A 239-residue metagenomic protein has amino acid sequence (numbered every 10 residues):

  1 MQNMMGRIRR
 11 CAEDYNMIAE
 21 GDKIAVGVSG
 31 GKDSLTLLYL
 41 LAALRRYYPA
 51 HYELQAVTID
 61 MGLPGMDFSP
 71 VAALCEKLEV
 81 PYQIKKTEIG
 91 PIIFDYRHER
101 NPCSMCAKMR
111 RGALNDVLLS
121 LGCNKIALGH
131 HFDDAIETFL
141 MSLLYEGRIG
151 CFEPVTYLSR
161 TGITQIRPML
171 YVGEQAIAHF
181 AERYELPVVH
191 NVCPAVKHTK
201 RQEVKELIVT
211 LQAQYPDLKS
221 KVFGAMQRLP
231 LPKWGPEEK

Functional and structural regions predicted by a protein language model:
M1, A107, K197-K200, V204 (+2 more regions): Generic structural signal for well-ordered, non-membrane alpha-helical segments in soluble metabolic enzymes
M1-E137, Y145, Q175-R183: ATP-dependent adenylation/nucleotidyltransferase module used to activate substrates
R7, C11, L207-T210, K221 (+1 more regions): Residues that form generic nucleotide/phosphate-binding pockets
M17, K197, Q212-P216, L231: Alpha-helix boundary/capping and short turn/kink residues
L54, D133-A213: Catalytic subdomain that performs nucleotidyl-dependent activation
M61, A195, M226: Glycine-rich beta-alpha junction loops
L128, V192-V196, L218: Short, surface-exposed helix-loop/turn micro-motifs enriched in polar/charged residues
D217-K239: A short, charged, Gly/Pro-tolerant segment at domain boundaries
